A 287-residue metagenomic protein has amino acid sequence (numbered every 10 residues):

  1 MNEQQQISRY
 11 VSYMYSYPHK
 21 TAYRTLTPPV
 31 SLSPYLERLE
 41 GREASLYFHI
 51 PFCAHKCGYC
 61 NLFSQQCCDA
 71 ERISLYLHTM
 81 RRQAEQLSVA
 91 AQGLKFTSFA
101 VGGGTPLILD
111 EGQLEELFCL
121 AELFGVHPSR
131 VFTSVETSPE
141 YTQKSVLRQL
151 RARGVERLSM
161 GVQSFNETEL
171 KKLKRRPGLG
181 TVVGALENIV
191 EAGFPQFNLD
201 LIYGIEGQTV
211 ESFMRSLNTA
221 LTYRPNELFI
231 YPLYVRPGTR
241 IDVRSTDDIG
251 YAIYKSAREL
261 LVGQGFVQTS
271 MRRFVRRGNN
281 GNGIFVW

Functional and structural regions predicted by a protein language model:
M1-S45, A54-H55: Flexible, acidic/Gly-rich N-terminal and inter-domain linker regions that tether and position cofactor-handling modules
R38-E40, P51, G93, H127: Short, flexible hinge/linker loops that cap or flank conserved catalytic cores
E40-L77: Canonical Radical SAM [4Fe-4S] cluster-binding loop centered on the CxxxCxxC motif and its immediate flanking residues
R42-L46, T97, V131, G265: A generic secondary-structure signal marking the coil-to-beta-strand transition
F48-I50, C60, Q163, L201 (+3 more regions): Flexible, active-site-adjacent loop/turn segments at secondary-structure boundaries
S64-A90, F96-E259: Conserved non-cysteine loop/helix-boundary elements of the Radical SAM core domain that shape
Y234, D242-W287: A C-terminal junction/extension of Radical SAM enzymes
